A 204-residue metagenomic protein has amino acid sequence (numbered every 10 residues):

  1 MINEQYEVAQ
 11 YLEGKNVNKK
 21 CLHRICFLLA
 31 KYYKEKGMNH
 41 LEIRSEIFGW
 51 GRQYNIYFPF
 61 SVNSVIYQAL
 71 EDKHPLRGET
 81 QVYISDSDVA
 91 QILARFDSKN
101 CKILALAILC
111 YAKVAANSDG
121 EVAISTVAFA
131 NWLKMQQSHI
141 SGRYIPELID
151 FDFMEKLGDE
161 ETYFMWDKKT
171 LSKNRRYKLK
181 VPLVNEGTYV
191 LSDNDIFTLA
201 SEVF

Functional and structural regions predicted by a protein language model:
M1-K102, L109-K168, K173, P182-G187: Modules that initiate DNA replication and primer synthesis
K169-F204: Short, amphipathic alpha-helical interaction segments positioned at domain boundaries
